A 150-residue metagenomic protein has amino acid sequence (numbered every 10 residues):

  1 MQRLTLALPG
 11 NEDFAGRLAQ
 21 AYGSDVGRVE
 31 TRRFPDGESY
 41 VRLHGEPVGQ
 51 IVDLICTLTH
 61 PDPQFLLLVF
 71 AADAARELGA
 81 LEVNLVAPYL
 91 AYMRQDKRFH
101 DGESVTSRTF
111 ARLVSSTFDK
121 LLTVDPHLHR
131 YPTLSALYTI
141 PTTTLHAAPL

Functional and structural regions predicted by a protein language model:
M1-L150: PRPP-associated nucleotide enzymes
